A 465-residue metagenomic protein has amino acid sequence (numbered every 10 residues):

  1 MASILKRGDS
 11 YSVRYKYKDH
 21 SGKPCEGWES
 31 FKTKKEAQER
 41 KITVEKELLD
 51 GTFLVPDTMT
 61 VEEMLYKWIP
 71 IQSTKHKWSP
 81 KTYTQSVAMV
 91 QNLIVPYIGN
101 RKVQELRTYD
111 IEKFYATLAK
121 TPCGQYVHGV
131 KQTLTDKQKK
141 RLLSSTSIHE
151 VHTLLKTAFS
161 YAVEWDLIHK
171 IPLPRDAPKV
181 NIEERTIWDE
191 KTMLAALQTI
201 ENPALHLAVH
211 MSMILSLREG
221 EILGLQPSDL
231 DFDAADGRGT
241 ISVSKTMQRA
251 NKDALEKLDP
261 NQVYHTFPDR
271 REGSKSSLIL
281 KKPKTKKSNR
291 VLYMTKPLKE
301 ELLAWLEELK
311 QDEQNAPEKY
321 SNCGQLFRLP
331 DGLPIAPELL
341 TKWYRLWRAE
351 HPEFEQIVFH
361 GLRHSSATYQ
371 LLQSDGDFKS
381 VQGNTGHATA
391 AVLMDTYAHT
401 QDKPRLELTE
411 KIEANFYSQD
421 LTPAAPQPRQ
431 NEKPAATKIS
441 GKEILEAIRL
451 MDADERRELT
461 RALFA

Functional and structural regions predicted by a protein language model:
M1, M89, L93, R101-Y109 (+3 more regions): N-terminal DNA-binding recognition helix of tyrosine site-specific recombinases/integrases
R7-Y109, H128, E307-N322, D402 (+3 more regions): N-terminal DNA-binding module of tyrosine recombinases/phage integrases
K113-F114, E164-L197, P330-D331, A425: Flexible interdomain linker/hinge and immediately adjacent N-terminus of the catalytic tyrosine-recombinase domain
C123-V127, Q198, N202-P203, L215 (+3 more regions): Short, basic (Lys/Arg/His-rich) helix/loop patches that form interaction surfaces in the mid-to-C-terminal regions
H128-Q132, K179-L205, I214-L217, K275: Long, amphipathic, Lys/Arg-enriched alpha-helical "connector/arm" segment
S160-K170, S212-N261: Short, charged phosphate-coordinating catalytic segments
K179-V180, I187, R238, K245-R249 (+1 more regions): Catalytic-site neighborhood detector that most strongly recognizes the C-terminal catalytic loop/helix of tyrosine
F232-A235, K245-N289, L298, E410-A465: C-terminal secondary-structure termini that scaffold catalytic or DNA-interacting sites
